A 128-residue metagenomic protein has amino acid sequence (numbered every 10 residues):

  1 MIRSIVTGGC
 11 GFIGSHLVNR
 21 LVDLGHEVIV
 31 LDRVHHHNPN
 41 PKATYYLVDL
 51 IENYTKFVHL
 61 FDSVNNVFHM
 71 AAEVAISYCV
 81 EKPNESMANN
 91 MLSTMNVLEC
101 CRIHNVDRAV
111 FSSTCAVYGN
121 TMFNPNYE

Functional and structural regions predicted by a protein language model:
M1-E128: N-terminal Rossmann-like NAD(P)+-binding domain of SDR-like oxidoreductases, especially those catalyzing
